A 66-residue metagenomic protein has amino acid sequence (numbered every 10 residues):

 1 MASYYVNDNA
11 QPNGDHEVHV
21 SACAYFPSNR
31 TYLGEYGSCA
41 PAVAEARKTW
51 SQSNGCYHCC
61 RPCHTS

Functional and structural regions predicted by a protein language model:
Y4-R30, S66: Short aromatic-glycine-(Arg/Gly/Cys) micro-motifs in beta-strand/loop hairpins
T31-E35, C39-S66: Short, mixed-charge low-complexity intrinsically disordered segments
